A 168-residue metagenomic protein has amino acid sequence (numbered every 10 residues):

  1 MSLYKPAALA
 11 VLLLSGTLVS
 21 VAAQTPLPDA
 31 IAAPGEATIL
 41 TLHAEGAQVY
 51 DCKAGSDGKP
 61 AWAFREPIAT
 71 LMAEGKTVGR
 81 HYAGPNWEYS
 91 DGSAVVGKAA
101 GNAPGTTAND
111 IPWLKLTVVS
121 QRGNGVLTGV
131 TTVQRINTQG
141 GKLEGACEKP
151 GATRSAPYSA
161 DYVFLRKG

Functional and structural regions predicted by a protein language model:
M1-A8: Bacterial N-terminal signal peptides that target proteins for export
A10-T17: Bacterial N-terminal signal peptides
L18-A23: Sec/Tat signal peptide C-region and signal peptidase I cleavage site
Q24-V49, S56-G168: Primary mode marks residue(s) on the alpha4-beta5-alpha5 output face of response regulator receiver
